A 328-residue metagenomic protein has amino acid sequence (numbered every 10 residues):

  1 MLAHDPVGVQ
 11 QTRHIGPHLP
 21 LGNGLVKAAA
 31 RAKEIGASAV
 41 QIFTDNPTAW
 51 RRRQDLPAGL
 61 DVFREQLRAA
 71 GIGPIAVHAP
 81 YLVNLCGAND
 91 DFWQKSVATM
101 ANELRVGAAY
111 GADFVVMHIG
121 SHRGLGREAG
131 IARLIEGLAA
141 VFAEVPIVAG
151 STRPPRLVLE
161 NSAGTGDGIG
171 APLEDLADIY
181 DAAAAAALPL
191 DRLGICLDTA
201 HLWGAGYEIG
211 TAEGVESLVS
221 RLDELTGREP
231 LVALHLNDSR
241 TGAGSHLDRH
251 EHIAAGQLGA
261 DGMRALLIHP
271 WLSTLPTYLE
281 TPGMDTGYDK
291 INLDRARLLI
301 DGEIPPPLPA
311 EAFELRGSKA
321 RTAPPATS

Functional and structural regions predicted by a protein language model:
M1-A79, V83, G87-N102, G302-S328: N-terminal pre-domain/capping segments
H4, A177-S328: Histidine-acidic metal/acid-base catalytic patches
G8, A30-A37, D55-A76, E103-G111 (+4 more regions): Acidic (Asp/Glu)-rich catalytic clusters
H18-G22, F43-P47, P80-L82, G120-H122 (+4 more regions): Active-site beta-loop-alpha junctions enriched in small/polar residues
L25, L60, S96, M100 (+8 more regions): Aromatic/hydrophobic pocket-lining residues that form the small-molecule binding cavity in soluble enzyme cores
V26-A29, R127-I131, I169-L173, A212 (+1 more regions): Conserved strand-to-helix beginnings and helix N-cap segments that scaffold or border functional pockets
A32, H78, S96, G107 (+5 more regions): Conserved, mostly hydrophobic/aromatic
L85-G194: Active-site acidic/histidine proton-transfer and metal-coordination neighborhood in alpha/beta enzyme cores
